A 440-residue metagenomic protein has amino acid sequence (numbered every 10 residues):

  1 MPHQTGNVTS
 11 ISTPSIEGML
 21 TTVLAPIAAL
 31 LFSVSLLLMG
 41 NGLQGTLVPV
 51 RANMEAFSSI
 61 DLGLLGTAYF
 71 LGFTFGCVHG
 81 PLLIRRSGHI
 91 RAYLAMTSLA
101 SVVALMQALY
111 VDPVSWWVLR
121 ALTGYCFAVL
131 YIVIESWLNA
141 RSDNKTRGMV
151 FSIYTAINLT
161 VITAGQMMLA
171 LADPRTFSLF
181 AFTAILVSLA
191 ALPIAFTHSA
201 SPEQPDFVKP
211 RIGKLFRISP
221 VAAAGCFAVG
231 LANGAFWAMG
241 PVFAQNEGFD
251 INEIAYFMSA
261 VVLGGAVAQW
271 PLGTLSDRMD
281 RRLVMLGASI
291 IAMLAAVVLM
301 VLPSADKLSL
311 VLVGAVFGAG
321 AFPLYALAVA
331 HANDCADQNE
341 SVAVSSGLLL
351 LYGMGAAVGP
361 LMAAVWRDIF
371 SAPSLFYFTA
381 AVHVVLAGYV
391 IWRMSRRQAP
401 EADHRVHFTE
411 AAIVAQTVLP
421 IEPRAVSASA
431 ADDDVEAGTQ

Functional and structural regions predicted by a protein language model:
M1-T22, P202-K209, R393-Q440: Intrinsic disorder in cytosolic terminal tails and internal cytosolic loops of multi-pass membrane transporters
L20-F70, A222, N233-F243, E247 (+1 more regions): Helix-loop boundary and gating motifs at the non-cytosolic
S59-I60, N144-Y154, I251-N252, A336-L348: Loop-to-transmembrane helix entry/capping segments in MFS-fold secondary transporters and related SLC/MFSD carriers
G76-H89, L169, D173, A268-D280 (+1 more regions): Helix-to-loop junctions at the C-terminal end of transmembrane segments in multipass secondary transporters
R91-L105, A184, L283-V298, A380: Structural signature of the two symmetry-related core transmembrane helices
V129-S142, F322-D337: Intracellular juxtamembrane helix-capping segments at the cytosolic ends of symmetry-related transmembrane helices
L169-A170, F182-Q204, L386-M394: C-terminal membrane-cytosol helix-exit motif in multi-pass small-molecule transporters
R282-A326: C-terminal transmembrane helical hairpin of 12-TM major facilitator-type secondary transporters
